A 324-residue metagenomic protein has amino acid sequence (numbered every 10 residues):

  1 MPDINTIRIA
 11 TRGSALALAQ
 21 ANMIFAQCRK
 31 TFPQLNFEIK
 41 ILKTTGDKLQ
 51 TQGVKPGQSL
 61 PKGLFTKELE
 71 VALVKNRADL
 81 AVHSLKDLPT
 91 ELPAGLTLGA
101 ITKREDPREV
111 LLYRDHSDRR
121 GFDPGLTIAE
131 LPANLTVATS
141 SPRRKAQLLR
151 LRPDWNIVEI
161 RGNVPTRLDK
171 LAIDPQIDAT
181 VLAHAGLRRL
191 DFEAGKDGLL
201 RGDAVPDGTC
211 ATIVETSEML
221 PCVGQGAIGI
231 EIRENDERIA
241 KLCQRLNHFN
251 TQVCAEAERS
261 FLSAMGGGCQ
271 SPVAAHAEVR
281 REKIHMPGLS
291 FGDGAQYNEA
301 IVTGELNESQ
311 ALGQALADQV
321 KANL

Functional and structural regions predicted by a protein language model:
M1-T51, K55-S59, T66, H83-L85 (+3 more regions): Small-molecule-sensing regulatory modules
L64-R77: Short, well-structured alpha-helical segments in soluble
N76, A133, P175: Structured loop/turn residues at beta-strand edges in well-structured enzyme cores
L85-K86, A94-D154, C210, S217: A conserved helix-loop-strand patch within extracytoplasmic ligand-binding domains of the periplasmic binding
